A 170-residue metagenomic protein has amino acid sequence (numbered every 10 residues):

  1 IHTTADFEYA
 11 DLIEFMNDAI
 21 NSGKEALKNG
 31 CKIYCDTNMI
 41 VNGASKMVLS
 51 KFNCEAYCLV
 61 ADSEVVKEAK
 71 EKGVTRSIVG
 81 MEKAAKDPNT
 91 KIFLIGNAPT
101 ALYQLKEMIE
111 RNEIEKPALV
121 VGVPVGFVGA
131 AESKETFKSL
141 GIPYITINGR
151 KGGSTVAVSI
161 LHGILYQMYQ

Functional and structural regions predicted by a protein language model:
H2-D11, V66-E68, L119: Short, basic, glycine/proline-bearing loop/turn elements
A5-Y9, E25-K32, L49-S50, K86-N89 (+3 more regions): Generic secondary-structure signature for well-ordered alpha-helical cores
D11-A26: A short, well-structured juxtamembrane/interface segment
D11-L12, G43-M47, A157: Short, glycine/acidic-enriched capping/hinge loops at junctions between secondary-structure elements
D36, V120-G122, I160: Buried hydrophobic positions in well-ordered alpha/beta secondary-structure cores of metabolic enzymes
T37-R111, A118, G126, K134: Conserved mixed alpha/beta catalytic, RNA-binding, or beta-rich assembly cores of soluble enzyme, regulatory
V121-V123, T146-I147: Thr-Gly-centered strand-to-loop micro-motif
V128-Q170: C-terminal functional extensions of proteins
